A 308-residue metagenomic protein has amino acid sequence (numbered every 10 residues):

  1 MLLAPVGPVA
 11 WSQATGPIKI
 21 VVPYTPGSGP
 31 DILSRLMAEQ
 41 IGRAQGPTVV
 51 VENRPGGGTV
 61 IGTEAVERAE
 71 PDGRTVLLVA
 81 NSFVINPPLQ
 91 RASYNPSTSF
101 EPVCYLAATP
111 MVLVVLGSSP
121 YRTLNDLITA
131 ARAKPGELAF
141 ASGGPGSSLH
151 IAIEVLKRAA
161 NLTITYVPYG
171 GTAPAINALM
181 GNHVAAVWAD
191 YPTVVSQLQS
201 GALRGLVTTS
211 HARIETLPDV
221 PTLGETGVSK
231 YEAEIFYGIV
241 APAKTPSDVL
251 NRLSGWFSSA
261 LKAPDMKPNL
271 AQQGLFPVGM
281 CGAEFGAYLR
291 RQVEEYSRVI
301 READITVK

Functional and structural regions predicted by a protein language model:
M1-L2: N-terminal export leaders
P5-G7: N-terminal signal peptide c-region/cleavage motif recognized by signal peptidases
W11-T98, E137, N161-A186, Q197 (+2 more regions): N-terminal (or domain-start) structured segment
P17, A159-L162, S247-K308: An extracytoplasmic/periplasmic, membrane-proximal ligand-sensing/linker region
R68-R74, P88-P174, L223-E225, F236-N269: Hinge/capping helix and adjacent helix->loop/strand transition within the periplasmic-binding protein
L78-F83, S142, T172, A189-V194 (+3 more regions): Beta->alpha turn/N-cap motifs
S82-R91, V155-A159, A186-V220: A ligand-binding cleft/hinge motif common to bilobed small-molecule-binding domains
